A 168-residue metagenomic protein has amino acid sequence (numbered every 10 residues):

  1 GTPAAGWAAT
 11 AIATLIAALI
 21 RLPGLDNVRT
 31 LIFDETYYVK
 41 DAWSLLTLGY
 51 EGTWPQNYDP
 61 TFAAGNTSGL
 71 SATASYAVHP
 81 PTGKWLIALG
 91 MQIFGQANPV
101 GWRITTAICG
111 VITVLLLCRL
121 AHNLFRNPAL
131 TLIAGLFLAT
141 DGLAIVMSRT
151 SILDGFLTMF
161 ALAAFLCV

Functional and structural regions predicted by a protein language model:
G1-V168: Membrane-integral, polyisoprenol-dependent glycosyltransferases of the GT-C/oligosaccharyltransferase superfamily
